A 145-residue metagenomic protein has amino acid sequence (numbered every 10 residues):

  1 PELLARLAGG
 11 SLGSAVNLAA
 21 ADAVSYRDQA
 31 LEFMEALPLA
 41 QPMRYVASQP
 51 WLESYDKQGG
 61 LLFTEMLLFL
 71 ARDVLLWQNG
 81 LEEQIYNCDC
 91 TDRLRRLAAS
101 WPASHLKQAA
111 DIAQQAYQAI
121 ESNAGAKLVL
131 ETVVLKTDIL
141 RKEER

Functional and structural regions predicted by a protein language model:
P1-M66, L70-A71, W77-Y86, C90-R145: Charged, glycine-rich active-site and insertion segments that engage polyanionic ligands
